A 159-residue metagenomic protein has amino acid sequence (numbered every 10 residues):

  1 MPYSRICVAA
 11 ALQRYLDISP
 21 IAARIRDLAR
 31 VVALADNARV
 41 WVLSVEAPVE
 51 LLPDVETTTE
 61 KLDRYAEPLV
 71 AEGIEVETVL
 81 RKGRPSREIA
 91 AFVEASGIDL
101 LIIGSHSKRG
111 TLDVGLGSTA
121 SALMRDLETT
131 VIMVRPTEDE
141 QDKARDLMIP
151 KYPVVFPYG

Functional and structural regions predicted by a protein language model:
M1-D54, Y152-G159: Small/aliphatic-rich secondary-structure junction motif
M1-P2, F92-K143, L147-V154: Gly/Ser-rich helix-loop-strand patches that form or flank binding pockets for ribonucleotide-derived cofactors
I21-R26, T57-K61, G115-A120: Charged helix-capping and loop-helix junction motifs
A29, Y65, I89, L123: Aromatic/hydrophobic pocket-lining residues that form π-stacking "cages" and hydrophobic walls in ligand
E75-V79: Rossmann-fold cofactor-recognition segment
L80-E88: Charged docking surfaces used in two-component/phosphorelay signaling
